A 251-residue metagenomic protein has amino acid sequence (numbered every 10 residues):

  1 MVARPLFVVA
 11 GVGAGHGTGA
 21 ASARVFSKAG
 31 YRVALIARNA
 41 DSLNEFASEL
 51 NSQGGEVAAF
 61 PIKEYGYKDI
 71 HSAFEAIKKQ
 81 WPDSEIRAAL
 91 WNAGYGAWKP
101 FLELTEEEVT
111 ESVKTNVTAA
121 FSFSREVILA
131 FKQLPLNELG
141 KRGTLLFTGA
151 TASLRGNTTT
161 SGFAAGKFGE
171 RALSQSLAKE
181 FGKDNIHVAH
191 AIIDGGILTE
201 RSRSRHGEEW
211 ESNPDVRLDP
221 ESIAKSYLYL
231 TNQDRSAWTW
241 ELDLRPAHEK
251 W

Functional and structural regions predicted by a protein language model:
V2-A34: Canonical Rossmann dinucleotide-binding motif of NAD(H)/NADP(H)-dependent dehydrogenases/reductases, specifically
G11-G13, G17, K132, L136-G169 (+3 more regions): Catalytic loop of short-chain dehydrogenase/reductase
Y31-E45: Conserved glycine-rich Rossmann-like NAD(P)H-binding loop of the short-chain dehydrogenase/reductase
S52-K68: Rossmann-fold cofactor-recognition segment
L90-W98: Conserved NAD(P)H cofactor-binding loop of Rossmann-fold oxidoreductase domains
P100-F101, E108-V113: Substrate-binding pocket helix/loop in short-chain dehydrogenase/reductase
K183-G195, R205-W251: C-terminal helical subdomain
